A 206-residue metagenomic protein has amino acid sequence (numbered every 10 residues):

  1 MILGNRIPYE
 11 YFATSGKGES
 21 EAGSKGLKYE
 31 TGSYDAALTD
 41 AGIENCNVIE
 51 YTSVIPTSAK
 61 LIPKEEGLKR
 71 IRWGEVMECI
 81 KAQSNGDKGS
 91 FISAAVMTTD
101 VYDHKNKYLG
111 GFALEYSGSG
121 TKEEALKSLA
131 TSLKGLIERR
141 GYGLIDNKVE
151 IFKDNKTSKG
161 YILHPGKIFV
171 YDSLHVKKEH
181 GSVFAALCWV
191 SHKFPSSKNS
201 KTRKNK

Functional and structural regions predicted by a protein language model:
M1-K206: Helix-coil modules at protein/domain termini and other flexible surface or pore-lining loops, especially C-terminal
